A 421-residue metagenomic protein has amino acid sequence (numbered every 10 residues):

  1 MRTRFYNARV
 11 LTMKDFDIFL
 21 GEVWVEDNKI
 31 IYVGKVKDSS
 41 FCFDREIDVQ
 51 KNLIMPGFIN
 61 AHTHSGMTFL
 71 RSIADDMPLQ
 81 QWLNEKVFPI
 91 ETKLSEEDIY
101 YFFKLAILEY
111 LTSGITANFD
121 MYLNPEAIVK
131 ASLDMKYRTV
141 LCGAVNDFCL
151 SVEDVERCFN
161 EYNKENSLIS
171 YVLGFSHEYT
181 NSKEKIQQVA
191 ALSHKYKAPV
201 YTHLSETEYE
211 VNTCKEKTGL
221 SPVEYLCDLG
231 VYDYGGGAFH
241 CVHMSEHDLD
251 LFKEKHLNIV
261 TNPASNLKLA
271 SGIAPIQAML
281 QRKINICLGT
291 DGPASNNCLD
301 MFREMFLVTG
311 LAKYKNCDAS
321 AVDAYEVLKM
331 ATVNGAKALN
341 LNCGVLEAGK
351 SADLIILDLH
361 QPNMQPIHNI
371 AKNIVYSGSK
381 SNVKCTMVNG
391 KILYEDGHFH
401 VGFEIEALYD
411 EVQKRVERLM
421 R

Functional and structural regions predicted by a protein language model:
M1-G21, V25-E26, I31, S39-F41 (+1 more regions): Active-site microenvironment of metallo-dependent hydrolases
T3-N7, S40-Q81, K104, L108-T112: Replace "His-x-His-based motif
A8, V23, N28, K51 (+14 more regions): Divalent metal-coordination and catalytic microenvironments
F69-Y101, L108, M135-G143, E208-G235 (+2 more regions): Active-site gating loops and adjacent loop-to-helix segments of metal-dependent hydrolytic enzymes
R71-K136, E156-E165, V412-R421: Alpha-helical scaffold segments that flank or form the walls of functional sites
A127-S245: Metal-coordinating catalytic core of metallo-dependent amide/deamination hydrolases
E208-L220, D248-F252, A270-M279, N296-K313: Histidine/acidic-residue-rich catalytic or RNA/ligand-binding cores of hydrolases and nuclease-related proteins
D228-G235, Q277-H360, S377-K380: His/Asp/Glu-enriched, well-ordered alpha-helical/loop segment that forms or immediately abuts the divalent-metal
